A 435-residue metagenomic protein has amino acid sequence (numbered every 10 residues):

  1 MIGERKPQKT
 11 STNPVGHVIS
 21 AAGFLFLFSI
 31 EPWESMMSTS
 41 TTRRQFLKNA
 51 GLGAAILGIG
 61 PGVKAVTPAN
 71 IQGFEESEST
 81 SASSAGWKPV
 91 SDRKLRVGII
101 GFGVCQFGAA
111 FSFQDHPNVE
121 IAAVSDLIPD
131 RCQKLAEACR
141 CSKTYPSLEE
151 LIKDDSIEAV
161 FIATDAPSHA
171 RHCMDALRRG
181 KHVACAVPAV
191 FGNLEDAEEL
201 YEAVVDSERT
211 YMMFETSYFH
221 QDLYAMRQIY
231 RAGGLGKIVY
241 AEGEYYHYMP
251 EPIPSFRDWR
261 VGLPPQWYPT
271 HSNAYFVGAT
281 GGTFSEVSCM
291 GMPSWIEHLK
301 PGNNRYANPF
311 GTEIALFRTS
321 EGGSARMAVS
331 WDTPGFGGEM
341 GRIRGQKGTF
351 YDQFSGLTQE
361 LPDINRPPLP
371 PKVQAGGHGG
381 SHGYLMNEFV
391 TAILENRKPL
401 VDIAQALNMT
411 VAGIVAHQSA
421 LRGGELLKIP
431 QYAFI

Functional and structural regions predicted by a protein language model:
M1-T42, A69: N-terminal secretory signal peptides
M37-A54: N-terminal secretory signal peptides and thylakoid transit peptides that target proteins across membranes
G53-C139: N-terminal Rossmann-like dinucleotide-binding module
G60-G62, R209, G236-Y240, Q418-I435: C-terminal capping/lid region of NAD(P)-dependent oxidoreductase domains
S77-S83, W87, S91, W267 (+4 more regions): Contiguous beta-strand/loop segments that form the cofactor/metal-binding neighborhood of enzyme cores
E120, A392-M409: Glycine- and charged-residue-rich phosphate/anionic-cofactor binding loop of Rossmann-like
A159, D165-A166, A170-Y218, G233: Beta-strand-loop-alpha-helix segment that lines the small-molecule cofactor/substrate pocket of alpha/beta enzymes
S207-M212, S217-A307: Predominantly a Rossmann-like dinucleotide-binding segment in NAD(P)-dependent oxidoreductases
